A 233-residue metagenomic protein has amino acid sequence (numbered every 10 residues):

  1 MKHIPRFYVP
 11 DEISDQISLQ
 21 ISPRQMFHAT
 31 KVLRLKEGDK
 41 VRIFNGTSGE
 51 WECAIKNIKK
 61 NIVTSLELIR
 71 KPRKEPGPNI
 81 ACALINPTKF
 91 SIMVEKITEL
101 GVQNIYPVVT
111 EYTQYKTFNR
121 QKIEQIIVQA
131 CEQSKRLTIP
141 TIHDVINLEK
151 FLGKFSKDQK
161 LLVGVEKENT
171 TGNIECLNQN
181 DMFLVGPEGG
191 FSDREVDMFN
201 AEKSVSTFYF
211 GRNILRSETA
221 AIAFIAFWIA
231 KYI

Functional and structural regions predicted by a protein language model:
M1-K71: N-terminal positively charged helical leader segments and presequences
E12, L68-I69, T110-T113, R212: Short, ordered loop/turn segments at secondary-structure junctions
L19-I21, E75-N79, N180-M182, E202-F210: Glycine/charged-rich beta-loop-alpha catalytic/anionic-binding loops adjacent to active sites
K71-K160: RNA substrate-binding interface of SAM-dependent RNA methyltransferases
F155, Q159-M198, S204-F208: Active-site/ligand-binding-proximal alpha/beta "capping" segment
D193-I233: Structured adenosyl-cofactor binding patch, chiefly the S-adenosyl-L-methionine
